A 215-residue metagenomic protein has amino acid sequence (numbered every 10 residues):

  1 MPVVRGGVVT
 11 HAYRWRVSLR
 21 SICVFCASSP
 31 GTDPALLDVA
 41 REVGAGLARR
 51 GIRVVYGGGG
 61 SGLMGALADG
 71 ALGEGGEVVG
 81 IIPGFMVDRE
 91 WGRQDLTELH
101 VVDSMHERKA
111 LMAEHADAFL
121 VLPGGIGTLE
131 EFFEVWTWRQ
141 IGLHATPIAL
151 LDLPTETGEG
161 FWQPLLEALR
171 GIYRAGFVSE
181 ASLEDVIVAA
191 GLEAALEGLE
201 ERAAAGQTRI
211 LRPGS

Functional and structural regions predicted by a protein language model:
M1-R16: N-terminal amphipathic/basic-hydrophobic helices that include classical n-h-c signal peptides and signal-anchor
H11, F132-E134, G158: Acidic, low-complexity intrinsically disordered regions
Y13-H115, G142, L153-S215: A cross-family phosphate/adenosyl-ligand binding-site feature
V102-R139: Internal catalytic-core helix/loop-beta-alpha segment that presents or stabilizes conserved functional determinants
F119-T128, R139-Q163: Small-residue-rich beta-alpha loop regions that form the catalytic core of phosphotransfer and lipid-active enzymes
